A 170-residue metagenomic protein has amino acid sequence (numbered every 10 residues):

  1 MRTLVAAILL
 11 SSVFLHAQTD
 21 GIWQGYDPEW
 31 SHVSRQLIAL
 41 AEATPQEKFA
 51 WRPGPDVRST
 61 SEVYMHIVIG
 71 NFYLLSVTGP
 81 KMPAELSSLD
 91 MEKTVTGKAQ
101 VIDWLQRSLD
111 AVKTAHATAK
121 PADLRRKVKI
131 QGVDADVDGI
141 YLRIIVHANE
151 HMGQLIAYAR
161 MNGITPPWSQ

Functional and structural regions predicted by a protein language model:
T3-F14: Sec-dependent N-terminal signal peptides
L10, A43, H66-I69, R107 (+1 more regions): Residues within well-ordered alpha-helical secondary structure of globular protein domains
L15-T19: Boundary at the C-terminal end of the N-terminal hydrophobic targeting segment
D27-S31, R35-I38, Q46-D90, K129-Q170: Short, contiguous alpha-helical
Q36-A41, L75, A111, A115-H116: Well-ordered alpha-helical scaffold segments within catalytic/enzyme domains
K93-V128, A135-H147: Acidic/histidine-rich alpha-helical segments that form the ligand environment of transition-metal centers
